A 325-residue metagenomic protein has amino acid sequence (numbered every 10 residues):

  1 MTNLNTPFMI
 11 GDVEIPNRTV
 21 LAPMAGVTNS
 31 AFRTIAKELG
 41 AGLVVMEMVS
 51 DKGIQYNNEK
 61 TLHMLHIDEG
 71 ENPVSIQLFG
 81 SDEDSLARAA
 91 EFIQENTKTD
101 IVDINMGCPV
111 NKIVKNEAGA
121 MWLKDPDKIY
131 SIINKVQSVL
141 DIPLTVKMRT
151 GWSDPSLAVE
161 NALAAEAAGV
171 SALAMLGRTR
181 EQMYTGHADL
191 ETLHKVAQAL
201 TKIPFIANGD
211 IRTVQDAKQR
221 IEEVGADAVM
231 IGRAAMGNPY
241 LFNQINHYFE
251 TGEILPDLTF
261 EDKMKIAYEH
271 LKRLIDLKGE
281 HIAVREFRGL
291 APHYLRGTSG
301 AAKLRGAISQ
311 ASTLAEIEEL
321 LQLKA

Functional and structural regions predicted by a protein language model:
M1-A325: Flavin-dependent oxidoreductase catalytic cores
